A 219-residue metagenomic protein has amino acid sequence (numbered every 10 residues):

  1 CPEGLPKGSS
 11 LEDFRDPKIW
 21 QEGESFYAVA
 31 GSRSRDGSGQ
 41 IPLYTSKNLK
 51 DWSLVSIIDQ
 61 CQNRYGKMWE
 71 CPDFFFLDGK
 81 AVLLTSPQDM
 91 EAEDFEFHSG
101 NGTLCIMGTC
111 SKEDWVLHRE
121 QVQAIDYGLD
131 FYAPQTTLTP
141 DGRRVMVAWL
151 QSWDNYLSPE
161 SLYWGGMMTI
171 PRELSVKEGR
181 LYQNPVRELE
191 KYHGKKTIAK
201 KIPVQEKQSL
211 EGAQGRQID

Functional and structural regions predicted by a protein language model:
C1-D36, I41-Y44, L54-I57, C71-F75 (+3 more regions): Hydrophobic core segments of beta-strands in well-ordered, beta-rich domains
C1-Q21, W52-D73, E113-P134, E190-K191 (+1 more regions): Surface loop/turn signatures of beta-propeller and other carbohydrate-active proteins
E12, D36-G39, Y65-K67, F97-N101 (+4 more regions): Active-site-proximal structural scaffolding
R15, G39-P42, L54, E70 (+6 more regions): Residues that flank catalytic or metal-binding motifs in active/ligand-binding sites
D36-P42, E91-M107, L157, I170: Structural motif
D36-S38, Q62-R64, E91-E93, D126 (+2 more regions): A short local loop/turn or secondary-structure capping micro-motif enriched for an aromatic residue
L43-L49, T109: Conserved Ser/Thr-centered positions that define the repeating blades of beta-propeller domains
L104-D130, Q135-D219: Beta-rich accessory regions
